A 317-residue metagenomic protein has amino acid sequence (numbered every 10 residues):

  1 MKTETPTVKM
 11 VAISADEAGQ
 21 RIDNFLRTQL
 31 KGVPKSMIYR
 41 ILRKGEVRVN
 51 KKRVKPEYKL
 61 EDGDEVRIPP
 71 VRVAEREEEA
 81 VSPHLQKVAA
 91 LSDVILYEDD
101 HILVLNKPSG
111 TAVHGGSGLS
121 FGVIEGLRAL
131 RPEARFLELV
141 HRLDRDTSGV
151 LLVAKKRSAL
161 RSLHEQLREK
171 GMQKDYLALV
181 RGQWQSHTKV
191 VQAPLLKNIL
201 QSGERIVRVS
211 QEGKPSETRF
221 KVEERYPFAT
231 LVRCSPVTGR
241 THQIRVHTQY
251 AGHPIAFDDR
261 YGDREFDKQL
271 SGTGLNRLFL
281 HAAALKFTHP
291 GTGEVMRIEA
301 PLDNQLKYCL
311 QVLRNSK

Functional and structural regions predicted by a protein language model:
M1-K317: RNA pseudouridine synthases
